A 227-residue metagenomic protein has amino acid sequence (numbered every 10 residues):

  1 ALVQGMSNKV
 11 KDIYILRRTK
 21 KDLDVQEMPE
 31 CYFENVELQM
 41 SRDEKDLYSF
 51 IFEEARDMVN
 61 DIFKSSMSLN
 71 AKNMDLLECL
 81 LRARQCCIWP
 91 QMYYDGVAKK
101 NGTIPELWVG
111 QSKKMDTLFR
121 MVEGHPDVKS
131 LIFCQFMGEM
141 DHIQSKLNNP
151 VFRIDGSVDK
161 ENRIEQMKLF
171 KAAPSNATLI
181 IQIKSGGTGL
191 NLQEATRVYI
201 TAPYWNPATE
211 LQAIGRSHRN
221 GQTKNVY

Functional and structural regions predicted by a protein language model:
A1, D24-A55, I181-Y227: SF2 helicase/translocase ATPase core recognition
A1-D24, Y32, K64, Q222-T223: Conserved P-loop NTPase motor "coupling/switch" region that bridges the ATPase
N8, R17-R18, F133-Q135, I181-I183 (+1 more regions): Short His-Asn-centered micro-motif
K11-D12, L77, E210: Alpha-helical structural signal
D12-K20, R84, K114, R163 (+1 more regions): Short, cationic motifs built from Arg/Lys/His that form the positively charged side of catalytic pockets
Q26-S49, S66-L190: Conserved Helicase C-terminal RecA-like lobe
E54-I62: Cytochrome P450 catalytic domain signature, combining two hallmark sequence patches
